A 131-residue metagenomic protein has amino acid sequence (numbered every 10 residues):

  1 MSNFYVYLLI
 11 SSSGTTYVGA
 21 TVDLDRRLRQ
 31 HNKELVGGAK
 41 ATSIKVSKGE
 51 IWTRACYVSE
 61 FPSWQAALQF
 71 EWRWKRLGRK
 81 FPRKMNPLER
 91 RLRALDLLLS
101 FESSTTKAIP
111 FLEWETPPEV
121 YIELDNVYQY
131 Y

Functional and structural regions predicted by a protein language model:
M1-Q69, R93, L97-Y131: GIY-YIG nuclease catalytic motif and its immediate N-terminal context
G37-K45, Q69-L88: An amphipathic, aromatic/His-enriched active-site/gating alpha helix that lines ligand/cofactor pockets
